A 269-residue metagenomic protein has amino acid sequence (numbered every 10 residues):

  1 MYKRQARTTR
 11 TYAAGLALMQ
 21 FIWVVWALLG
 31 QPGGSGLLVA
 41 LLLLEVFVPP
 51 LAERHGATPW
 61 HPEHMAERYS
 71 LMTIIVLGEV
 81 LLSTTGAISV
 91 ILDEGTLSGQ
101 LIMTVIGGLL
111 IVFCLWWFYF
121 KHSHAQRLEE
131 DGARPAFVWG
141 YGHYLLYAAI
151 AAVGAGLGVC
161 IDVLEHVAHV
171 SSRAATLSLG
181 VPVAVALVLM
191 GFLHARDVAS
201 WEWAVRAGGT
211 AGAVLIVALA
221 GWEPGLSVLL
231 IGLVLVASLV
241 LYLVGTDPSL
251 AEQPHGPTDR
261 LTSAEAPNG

Functional and structural regions predicted by a protein language model:
M1-K3, N268-G269: Accessible peptide chain termini
K3-G36, L43-L215, G221, L235-R260: Predominantly late transmembrane helices and immediately cytosolic-facing juxtamembrane segments
W222-L229: Hydrophobic alpha-helical transmembrane segments of integral membrane proteins
L229-L235: Signature aromatic-anchored transmembrane alpha helix within multi-pass, membrane-resident enzymes that catalyze glycan
P257-G269: Long, low-complexity, intrinsically disordered cytosolic termini of multi-pass membrane proteins
